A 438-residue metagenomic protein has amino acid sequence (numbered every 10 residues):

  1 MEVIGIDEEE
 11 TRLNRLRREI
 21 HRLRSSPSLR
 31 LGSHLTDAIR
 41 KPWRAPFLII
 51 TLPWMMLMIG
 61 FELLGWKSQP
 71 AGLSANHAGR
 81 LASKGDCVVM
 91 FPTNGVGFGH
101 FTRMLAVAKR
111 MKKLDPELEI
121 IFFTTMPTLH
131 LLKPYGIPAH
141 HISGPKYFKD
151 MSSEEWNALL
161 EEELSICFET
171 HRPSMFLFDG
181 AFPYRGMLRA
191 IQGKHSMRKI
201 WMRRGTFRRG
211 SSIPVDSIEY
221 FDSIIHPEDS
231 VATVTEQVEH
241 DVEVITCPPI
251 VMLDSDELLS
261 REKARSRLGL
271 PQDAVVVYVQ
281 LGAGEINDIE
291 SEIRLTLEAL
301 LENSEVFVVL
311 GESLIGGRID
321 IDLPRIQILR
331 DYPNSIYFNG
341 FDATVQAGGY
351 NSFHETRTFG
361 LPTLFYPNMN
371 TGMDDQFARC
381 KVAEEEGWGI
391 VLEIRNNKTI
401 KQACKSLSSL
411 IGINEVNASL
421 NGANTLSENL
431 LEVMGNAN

Functional and structural regions predicted by a protein language model:
M1-G72: Boundary detector for helix-to-coil junctions that initiate low-complexity/charged tails
M58-N76, R203-G210, P214-L281: A nucleotide-sugar donor-handling region in carbohydrate enzymes
A82-N94, R110, L114-L159, E163-I166: Conserved nucleotide-sugar phosphate-binding/catalytic loop shared by glycosyltransferases and other
M90-V96, C247-V306, L310-I315: Active-site donor-nucleotide binding/catalytic segment of nucleotide-sugar enzymes
F101-K112: Short amphipathic alpha-helix
S165-P183: Short N-terminal targeting/anchoring amphipathic segment
V309, L314-G317, I321-R357: Donor nucleotide-activated moiety binding/catalytic core segment of transferases that use nucleotide-activated donors
S352-C404, S408-N414: Catalytic binding pocket for nucleotide-activated donors in carbohydrate/polymer assembly enzymes
